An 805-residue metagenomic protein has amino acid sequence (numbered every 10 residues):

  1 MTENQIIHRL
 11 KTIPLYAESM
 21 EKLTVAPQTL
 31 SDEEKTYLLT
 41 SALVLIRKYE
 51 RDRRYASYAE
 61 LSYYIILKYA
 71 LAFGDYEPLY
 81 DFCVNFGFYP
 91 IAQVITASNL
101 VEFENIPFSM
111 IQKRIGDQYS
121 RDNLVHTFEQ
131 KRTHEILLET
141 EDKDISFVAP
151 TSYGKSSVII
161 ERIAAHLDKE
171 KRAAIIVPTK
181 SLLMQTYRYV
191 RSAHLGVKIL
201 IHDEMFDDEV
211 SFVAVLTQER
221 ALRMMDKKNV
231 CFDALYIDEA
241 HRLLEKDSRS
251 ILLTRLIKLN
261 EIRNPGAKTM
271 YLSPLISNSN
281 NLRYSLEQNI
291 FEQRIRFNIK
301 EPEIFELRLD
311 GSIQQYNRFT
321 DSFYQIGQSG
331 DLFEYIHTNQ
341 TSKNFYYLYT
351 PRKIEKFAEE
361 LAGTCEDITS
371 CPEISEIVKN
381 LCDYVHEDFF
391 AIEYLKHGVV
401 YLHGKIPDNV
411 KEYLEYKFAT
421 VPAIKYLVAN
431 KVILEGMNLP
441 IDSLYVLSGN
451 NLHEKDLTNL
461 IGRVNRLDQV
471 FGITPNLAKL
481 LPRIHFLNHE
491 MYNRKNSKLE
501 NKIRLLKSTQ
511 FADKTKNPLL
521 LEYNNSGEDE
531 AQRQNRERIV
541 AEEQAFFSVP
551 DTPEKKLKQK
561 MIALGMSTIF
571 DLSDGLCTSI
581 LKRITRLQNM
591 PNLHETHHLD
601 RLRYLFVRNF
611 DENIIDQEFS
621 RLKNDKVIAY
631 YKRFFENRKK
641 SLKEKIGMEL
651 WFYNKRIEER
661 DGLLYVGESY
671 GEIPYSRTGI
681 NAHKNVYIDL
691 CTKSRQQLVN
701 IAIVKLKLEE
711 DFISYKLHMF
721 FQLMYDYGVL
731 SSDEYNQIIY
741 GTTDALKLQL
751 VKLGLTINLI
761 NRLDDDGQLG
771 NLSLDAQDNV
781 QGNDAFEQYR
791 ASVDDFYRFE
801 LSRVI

Functional and structural regions predicted by a protein language model:
M1-I805: N-terminal helicase ATP-binding lobe
